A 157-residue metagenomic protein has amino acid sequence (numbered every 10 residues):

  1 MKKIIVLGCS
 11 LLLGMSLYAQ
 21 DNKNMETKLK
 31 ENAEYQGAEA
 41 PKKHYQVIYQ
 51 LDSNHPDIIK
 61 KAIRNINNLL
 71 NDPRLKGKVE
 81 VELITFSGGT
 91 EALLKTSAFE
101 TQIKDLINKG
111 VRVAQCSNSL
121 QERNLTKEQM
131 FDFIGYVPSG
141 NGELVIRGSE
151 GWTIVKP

Functional and structural regions predicted by a protein language model:
M1-I4: Positively charged n-region of N-terminal signal peptides that target proteins for export
G8-S16: Bacterial N-terminal signal peptides
L17-D21: Boundary at the C-terminal end of the N-terminal hydrophobic targeting segment
N22-K23, L94-P157: A cross-taxonomic marker for long C-terminal extensions/tails that follow the last structured domain
A40-N54, I84-F86: Acidic/histidine-rich, surface-exposed loop or edge segments in extracytoplasmic proteins
L51-I63, T90-E91: Short, glycine-rich nucleotide/cofactor-binding loops
K60-R74: Histidine-anchored nucleotide/phosphate-binding helix
E80-L93: Acidic helix-start/capping segments at beta-turn-to-alpha-helix junctions
